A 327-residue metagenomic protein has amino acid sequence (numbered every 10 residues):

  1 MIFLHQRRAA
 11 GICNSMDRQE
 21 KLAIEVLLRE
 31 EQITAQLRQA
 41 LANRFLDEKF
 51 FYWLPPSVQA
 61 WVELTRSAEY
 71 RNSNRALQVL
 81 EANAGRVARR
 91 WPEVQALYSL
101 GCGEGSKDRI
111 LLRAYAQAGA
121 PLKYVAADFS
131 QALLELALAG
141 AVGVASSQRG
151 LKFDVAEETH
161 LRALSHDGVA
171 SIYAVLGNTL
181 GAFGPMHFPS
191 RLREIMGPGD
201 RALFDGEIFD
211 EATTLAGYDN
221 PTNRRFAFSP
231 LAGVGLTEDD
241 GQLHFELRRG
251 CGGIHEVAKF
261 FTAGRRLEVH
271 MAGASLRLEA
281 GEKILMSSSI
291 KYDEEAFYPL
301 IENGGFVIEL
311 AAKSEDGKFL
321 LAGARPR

Functional and structural regions predicted by a protein language model:
F3-R7, G11-S99, G105-L151, L164-V169 (+1 more regions): Rossmann-like AdoMet
F153-T159: Conserved SAM/SAH-binding loop
A174-V175: A conserved beta-strand element that flanks and buttresses the S-adenosyl-L-methionine
H187-P198: A short glycine-rich, Lys/Arg-flanked "PGG" loop and its adjoining helix->strand segment in the class I
P198-E211: Conserved beta-strand signature within the Rossmann-like core of class I S-adenosyl-L-methionine
R224-G304: Substrate-binding/catalytic lobe of Class I Rossmann-like enzymes that use SAM or dcSAM, i.e., the mid-to-C-terminal
V307-E315: Conserved S-adenosyl-L-methionine
K318-R327: Core SAM-dependent methyltransferase catalytic element
